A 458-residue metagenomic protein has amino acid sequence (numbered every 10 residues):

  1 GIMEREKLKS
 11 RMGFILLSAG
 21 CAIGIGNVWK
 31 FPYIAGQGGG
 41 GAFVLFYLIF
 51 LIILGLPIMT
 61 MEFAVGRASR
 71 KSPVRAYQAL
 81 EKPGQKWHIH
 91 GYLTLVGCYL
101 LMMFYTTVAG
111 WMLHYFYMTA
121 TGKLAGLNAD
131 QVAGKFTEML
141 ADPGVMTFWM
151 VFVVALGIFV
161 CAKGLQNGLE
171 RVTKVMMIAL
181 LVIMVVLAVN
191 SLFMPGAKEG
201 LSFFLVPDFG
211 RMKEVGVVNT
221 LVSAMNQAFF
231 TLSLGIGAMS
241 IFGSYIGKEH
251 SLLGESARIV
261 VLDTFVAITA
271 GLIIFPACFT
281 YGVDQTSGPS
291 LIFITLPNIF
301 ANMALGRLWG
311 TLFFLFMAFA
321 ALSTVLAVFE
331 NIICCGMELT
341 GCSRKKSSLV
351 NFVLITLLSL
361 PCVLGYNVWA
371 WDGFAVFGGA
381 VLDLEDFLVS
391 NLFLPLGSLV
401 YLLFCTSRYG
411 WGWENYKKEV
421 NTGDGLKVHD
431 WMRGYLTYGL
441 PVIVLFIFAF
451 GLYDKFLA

Functional and structural regions predicted by a protein language model:
G1-W29, I58-F63, R67-L80, G84-I89 (+2 more regions): Membrane-interface "cap" regions at the ends of multi-pass membrane proteins
I2-E6, I34-G38, A68-L93, T106-A162 (+6 more regions): Inter-helical loop and helix-membrane interface segments of multi-pass membrane transporters/permeases
E4-L8, E170, K174-L322, L326 (+2 more regions): Membrane-embedded translocation segments of transport machinery
R5, R75, A109-A141, Y245-E249 (+6 more regions): Helix-loop-helix connectors at the membrane interface of multi-pass transporters/channels
K7, G13-I15, C21, T147-F148 (+5 more regions): Loop-to-transmembrane helix boundary motifs in multi-pass membrane proteins
K7-S18, F43-F46, Q85-Y99, T147-V153 (+6 more regions): Select transmembrane alpha-helical segments in multipass membrane proteins
G13-F50, G237-G243, L253-A257, V261-L262: Transmembrane helix-boundary motif of multi-pass solute transporters/channels
I89-L95, T340-F352, L384-V444: C-terminal membrane-solvent junction of multi-pass transporters and transport-like membrane proteins
